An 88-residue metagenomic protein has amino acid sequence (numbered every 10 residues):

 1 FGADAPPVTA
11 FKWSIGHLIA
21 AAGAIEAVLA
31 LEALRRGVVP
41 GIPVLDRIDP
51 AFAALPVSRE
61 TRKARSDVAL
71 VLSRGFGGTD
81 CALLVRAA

Functional and structural regions predicted by a protein language model:
F1-S14, A22-F76, R86-A88: Structural signature of cysteine-dependent C-C bond-forming condensing enzymes
C81-L84: Short beta-strand scaffold segments in enzyme catalytic cores
